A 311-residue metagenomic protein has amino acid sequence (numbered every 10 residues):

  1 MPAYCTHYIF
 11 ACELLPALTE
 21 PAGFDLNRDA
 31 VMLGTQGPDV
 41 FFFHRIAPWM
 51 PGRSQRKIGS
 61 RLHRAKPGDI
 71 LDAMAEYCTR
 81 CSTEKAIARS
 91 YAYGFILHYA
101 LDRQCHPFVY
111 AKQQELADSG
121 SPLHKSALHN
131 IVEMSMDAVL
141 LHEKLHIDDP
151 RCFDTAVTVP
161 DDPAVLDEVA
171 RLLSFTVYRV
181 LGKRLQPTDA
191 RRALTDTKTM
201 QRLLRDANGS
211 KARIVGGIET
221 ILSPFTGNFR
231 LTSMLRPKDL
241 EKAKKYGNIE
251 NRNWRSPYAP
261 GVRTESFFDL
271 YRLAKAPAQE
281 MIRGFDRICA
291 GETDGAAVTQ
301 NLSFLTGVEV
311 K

Functional and structural regions predicted by a protein language model:
M1-Y93, Y99-K311: N-terminal leader/auxiliary helical segments
